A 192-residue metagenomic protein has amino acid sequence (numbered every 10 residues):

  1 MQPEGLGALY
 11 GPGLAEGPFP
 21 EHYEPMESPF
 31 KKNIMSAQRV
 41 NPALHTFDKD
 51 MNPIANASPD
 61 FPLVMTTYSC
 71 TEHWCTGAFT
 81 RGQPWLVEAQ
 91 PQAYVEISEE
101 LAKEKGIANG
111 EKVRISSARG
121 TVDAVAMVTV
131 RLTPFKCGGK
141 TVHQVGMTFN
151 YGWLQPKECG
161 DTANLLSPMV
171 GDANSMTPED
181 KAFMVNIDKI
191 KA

Functional and structural regions predicted by a protein language model:
M1, G5-E21, P25-S36, D60 (+3 more regions): Long, contiguous, secondary-structure-rich segments that constitute the structural scaffold of globular domains
M35-T71: Extended boundary segments
